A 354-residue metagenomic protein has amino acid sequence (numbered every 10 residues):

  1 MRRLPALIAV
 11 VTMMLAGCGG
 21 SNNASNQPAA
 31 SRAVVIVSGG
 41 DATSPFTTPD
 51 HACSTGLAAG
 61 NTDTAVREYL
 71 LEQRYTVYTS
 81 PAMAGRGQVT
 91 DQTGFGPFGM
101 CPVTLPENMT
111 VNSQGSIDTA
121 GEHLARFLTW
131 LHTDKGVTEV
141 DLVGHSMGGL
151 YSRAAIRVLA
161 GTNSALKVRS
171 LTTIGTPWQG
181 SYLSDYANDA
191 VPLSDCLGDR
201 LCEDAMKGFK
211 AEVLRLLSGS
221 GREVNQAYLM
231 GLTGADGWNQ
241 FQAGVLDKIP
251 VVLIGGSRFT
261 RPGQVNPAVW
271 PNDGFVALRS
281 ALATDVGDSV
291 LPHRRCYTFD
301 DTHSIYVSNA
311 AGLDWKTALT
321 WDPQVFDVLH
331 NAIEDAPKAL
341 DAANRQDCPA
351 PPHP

Functional and structural regions predicted by a protein language model:
M1-N23: Secretory targeting and sorting signals
A6-T12, T138, L166, H303: Residue-level marker of intrinsically disordered, low-complexity segments enriched for small/polar residues
C18-V143, M147-P192, Y306-P354: N-terminal non-catalytic accessory region
G60, R157-P354: Helical cap/lid subdomain of alpha/beta-hydrolase-fold lipid enzymes that gates access to the catalytic pocket
